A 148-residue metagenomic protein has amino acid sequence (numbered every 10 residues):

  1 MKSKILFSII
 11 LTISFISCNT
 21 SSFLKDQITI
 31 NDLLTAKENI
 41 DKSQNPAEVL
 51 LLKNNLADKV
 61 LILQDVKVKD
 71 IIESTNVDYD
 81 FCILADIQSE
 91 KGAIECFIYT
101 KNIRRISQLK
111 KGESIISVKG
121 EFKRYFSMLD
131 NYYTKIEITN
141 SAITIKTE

Functional and structural regions predicted by a protein language model:
I5-S14: Sec-dependent N-terminal signal peptides
C18-E148: OB-fold and OB-like single-stranded nucleic-acid-recognition modules and their adjacent interaction interfaces
